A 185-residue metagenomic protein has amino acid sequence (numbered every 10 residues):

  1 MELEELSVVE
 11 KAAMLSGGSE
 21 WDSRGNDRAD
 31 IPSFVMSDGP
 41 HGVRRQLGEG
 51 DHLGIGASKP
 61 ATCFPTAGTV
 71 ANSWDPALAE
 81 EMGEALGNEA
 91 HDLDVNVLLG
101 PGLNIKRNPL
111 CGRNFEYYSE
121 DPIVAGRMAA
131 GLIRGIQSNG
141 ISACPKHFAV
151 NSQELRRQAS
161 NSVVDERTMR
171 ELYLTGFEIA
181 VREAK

Functional and structural regions predicted by a protein language model:
M1-K185: Glycoside hydrolase catalytic-domain context in secreted enzymes
